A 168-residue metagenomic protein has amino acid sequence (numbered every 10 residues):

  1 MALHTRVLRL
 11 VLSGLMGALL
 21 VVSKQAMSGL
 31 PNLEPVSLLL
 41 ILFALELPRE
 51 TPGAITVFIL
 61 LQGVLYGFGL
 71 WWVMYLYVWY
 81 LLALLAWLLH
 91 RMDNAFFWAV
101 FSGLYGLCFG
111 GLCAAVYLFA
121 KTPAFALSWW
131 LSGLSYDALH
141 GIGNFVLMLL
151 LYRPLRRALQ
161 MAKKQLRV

Functional and structural regions predicted by a protein language model:
M1, L45-P48, L85-D93, R153-Q160: Structural signal for the C-terminal ends of transmembrane alpha-helices and the immediately following loop
M1-L42, E46, E50-A54: Hydrophobic transmembrane alpha-helices
A2, R6, G14, G53-T56 (+4 more regions): Juxtamembrane loop-helix boundary motifs flanking transmembrane segments in multi-pass membrane proteins
V21-E34, V57-L89, Y117-K121: Interfacial aromatic-anchored transmembrane helix boundaries in multi-pass membrane proteins
L38-I41, G63, G67, A83 (+2 more regions): Hydrophobic transmembrane alpha-helices of multi-pass small-molecule transporters
P52-G63, F97-L107: Central hydrophobic cores of alpha-helical transmembrane segments in multi-pass integral membrane proteins
G69-L76, N94-V168: Membrane-embedded alpha-helical hairpins and interfacial helices in multi-pass inner-membrane proteins
